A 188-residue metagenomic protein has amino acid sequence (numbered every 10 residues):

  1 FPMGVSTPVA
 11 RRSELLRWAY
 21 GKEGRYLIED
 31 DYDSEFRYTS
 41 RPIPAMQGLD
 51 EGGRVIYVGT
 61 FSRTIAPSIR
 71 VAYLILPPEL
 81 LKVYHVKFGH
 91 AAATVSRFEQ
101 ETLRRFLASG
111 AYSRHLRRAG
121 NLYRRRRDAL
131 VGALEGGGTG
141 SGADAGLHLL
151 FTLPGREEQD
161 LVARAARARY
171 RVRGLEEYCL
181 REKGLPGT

Functional and structural regions predicted by a protein language model:
F1-T188: PLP-dependent class I/II
